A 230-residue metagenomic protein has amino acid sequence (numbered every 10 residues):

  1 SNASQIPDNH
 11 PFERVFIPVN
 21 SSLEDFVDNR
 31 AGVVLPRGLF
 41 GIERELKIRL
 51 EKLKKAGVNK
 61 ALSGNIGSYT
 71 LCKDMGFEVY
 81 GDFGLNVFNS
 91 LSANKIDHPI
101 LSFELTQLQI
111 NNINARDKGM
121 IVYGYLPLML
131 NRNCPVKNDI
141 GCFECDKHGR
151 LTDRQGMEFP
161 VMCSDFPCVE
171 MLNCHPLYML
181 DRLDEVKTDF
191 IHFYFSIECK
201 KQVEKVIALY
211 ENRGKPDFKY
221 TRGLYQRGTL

Functional and structural regions predicted by a protein language model:
S1-L230: Active-site pocket-lining/capping segments in soluble small-molecule metabolic enzymes
